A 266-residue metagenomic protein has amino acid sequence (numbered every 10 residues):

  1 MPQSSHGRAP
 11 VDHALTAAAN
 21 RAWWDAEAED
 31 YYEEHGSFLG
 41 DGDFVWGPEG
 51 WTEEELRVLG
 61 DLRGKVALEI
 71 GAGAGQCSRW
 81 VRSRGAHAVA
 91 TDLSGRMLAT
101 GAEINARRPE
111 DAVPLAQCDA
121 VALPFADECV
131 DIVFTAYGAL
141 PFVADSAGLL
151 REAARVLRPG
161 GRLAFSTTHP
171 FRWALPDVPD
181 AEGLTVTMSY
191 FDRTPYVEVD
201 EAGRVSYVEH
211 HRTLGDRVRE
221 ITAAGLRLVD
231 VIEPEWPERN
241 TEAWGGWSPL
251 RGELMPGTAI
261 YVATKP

Functional and structural regions predicted by a protein language model:
P2-R63, Q76: Conserved class I S-adenosyl-L-methionine
V66-A122: Class I SAM-dependent methyltransferase SAM/SAH-binding core
V121-I132: A short acidic, Gly/Pro-enriched loop at the edge of an enzyme's catalytic core that lines a small-molecule cofactor
D131-A147: A short SAM/SAH-binding and catalytic strip from SAM-dependent methyltransferases
A147-R162: A short glycine-rich, Lys/Arg-flanked "PGG" loop and its adjoining helix->strand segment in the class I
R162-V197: Conserved class I S-adenosyl-L-methionine
T167-L175, E201-D216: Acceptor-substrate binding/catalytic loop of class I
V197, V208-V231: Short alpha-helix
